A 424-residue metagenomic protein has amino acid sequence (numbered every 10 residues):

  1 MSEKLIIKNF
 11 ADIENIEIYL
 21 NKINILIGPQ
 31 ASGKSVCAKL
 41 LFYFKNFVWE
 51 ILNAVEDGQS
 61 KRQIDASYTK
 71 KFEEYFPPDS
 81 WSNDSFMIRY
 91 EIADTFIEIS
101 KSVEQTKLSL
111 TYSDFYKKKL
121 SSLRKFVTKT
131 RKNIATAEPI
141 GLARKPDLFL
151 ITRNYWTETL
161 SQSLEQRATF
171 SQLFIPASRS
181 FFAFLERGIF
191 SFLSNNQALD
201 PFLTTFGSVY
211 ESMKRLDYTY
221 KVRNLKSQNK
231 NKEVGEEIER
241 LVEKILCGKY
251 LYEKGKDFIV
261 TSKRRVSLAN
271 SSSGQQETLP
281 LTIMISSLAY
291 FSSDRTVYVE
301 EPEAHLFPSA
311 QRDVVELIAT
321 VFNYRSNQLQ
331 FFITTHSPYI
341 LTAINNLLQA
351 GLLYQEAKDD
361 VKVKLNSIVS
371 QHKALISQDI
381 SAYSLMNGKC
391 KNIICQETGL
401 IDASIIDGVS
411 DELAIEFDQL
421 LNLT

Functional and structural regions predicted by a protein language model:
M1-V55, D257-D411, L421-L423: Switch/communication elements of ASCE P-loop NTPase nucleotide-binding domains
F47-T296, Q371-T424: Phosphate-coordinating catalytic segments in nucleotide- and nucleic-acid-processing enzymes
